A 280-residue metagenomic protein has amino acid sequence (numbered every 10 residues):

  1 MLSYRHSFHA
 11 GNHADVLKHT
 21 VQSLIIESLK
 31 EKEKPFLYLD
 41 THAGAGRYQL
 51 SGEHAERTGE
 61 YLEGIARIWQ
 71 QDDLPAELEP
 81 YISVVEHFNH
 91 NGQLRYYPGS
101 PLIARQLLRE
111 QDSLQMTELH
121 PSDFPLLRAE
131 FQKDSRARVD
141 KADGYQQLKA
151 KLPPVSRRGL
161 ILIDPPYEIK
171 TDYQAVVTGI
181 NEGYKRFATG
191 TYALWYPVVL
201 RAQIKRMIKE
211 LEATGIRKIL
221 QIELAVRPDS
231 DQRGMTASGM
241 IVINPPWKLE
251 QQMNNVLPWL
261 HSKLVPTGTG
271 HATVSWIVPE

Functional and structural regions predicted by a protein language model:
M1-E280: Class I S-adenosyl-L-methionine-dependent methyltransferase catalytic core
